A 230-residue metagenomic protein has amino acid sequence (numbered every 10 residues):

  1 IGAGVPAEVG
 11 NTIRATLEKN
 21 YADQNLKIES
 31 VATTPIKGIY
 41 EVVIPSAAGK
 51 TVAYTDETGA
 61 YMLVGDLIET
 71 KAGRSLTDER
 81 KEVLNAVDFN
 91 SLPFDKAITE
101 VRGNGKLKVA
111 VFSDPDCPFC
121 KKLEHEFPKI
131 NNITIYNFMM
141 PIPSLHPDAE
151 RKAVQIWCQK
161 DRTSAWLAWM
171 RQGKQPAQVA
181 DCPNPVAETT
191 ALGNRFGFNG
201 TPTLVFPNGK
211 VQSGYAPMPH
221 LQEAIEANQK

Functional and structural regions predicted by a protein language model:
G2-K27: Short, non-transmembrane alpha-helical segments in secretory-pathway proteins
D23-L26, K37-I39, K50, N104-K106 (+2 more regions): Extracytoplasmic
I28-S30, E41, D66: Extracellular/lumenal ectodomain signal focusing on beta-strand-rich modules and carbohydrate-recognition contexts
V31-I36: A short beta-turn/loop motif at secondary-structure boundaries
K37-I39, S46-L63, Q172-K230: C-terminal cap of thioredoxin/glutaredoxin-like
G59-L92: A short, surface-exposed interaction/processing loop segment used at functional sites
F89-L107, K129: A short beta-strand-turn-helix
G105-C182, N194-N199, A216, E226-A227: Structural alpha/beta surface segment adjacent to cysteine/selenocysteine redox centers across thiol/disulfide enzymes
